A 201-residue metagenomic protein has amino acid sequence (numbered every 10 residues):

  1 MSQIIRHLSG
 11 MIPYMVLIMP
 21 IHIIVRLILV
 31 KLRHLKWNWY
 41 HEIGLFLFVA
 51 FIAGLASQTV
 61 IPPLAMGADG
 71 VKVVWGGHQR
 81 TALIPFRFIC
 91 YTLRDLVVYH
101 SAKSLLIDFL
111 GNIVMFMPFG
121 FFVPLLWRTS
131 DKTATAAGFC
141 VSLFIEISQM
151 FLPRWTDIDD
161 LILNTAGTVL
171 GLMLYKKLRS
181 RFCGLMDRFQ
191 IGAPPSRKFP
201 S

Functional and structural regions predicted by a protein language model:
M1-W155, M173-S201: Bulky hydrophobic segments
T156-D157, L161-I162: Loop-to-transmembrane alpha-helix initiation sites
